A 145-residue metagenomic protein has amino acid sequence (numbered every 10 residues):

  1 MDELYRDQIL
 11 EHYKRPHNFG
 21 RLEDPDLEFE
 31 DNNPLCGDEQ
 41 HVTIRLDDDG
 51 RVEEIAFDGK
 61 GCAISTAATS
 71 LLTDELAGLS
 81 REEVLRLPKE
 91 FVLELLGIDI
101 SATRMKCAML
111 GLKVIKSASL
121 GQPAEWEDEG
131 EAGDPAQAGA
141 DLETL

Functional and structural regions predicted by a protein language model:
M1-D24, F29, E53, L79-L145: C-terminal binding/interaction regions
N33, D38-D48: Short beta-strand elements
C36, G59-A67: Short, thiol/selenol-centered motifs that function as redox-active sites or metal-ligating centers
H41-T43, I55, A68: Short, glycine/acidic-enriched capping/hinge loops at junctions between secondary-structure elements
G50-G59: Immediate flanking context of iron-sulfur cluster ligation sites
I64-A68, C107-L110: Catalytic-loop motifs flanking and including active-site residues across diverse enzymes
A68-L79: Alpha-helical support elements that line or immediately flank enzyme active sites and cofactor-binding pockets
